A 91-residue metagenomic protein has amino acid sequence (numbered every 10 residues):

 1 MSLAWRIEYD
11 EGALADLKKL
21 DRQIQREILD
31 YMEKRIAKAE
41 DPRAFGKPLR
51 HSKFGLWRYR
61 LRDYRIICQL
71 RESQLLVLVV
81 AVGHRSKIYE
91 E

Functional and structural regions predicted by a protein language model:
M1-E11, A15-K19, Q23-R26, D30 (+2 more regions): Enriched for short, Lys/Arg-rich terminal
K34-R58: A short, surface-exposed loop/turn module that caps and links secondary-structure elements
